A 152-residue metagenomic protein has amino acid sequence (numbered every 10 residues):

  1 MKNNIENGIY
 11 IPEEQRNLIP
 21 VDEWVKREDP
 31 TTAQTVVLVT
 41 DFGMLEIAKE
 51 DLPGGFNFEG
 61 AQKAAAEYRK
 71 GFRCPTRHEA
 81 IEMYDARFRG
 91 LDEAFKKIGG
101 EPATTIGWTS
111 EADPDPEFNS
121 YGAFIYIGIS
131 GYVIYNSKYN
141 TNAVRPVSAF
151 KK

Functional and structural regions predicted by a protein language model:
M1-F72, T105, T109, E117-G122 (+1 more regions): Extracellular adhesion/carbohydrate-recognition regions
F58-R73, R77-K138, V147-K152: An exposed tryptophan-centered "aromatic clamp" motif
